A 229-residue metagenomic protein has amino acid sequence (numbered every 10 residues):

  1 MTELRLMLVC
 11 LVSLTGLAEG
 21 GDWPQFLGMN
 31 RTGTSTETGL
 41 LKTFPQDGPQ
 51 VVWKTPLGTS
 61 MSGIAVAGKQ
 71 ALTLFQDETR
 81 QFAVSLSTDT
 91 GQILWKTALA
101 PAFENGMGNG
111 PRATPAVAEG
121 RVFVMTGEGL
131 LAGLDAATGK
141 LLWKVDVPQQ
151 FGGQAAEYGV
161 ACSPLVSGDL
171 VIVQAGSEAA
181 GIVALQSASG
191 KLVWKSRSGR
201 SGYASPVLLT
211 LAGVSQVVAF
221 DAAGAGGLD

Functional and structural regions predicted by a protein language model:
M1-E3: N-terminal secretory signal peptides that target proteins for export/translocation
R5-G16: Bacterial N-terminal signal peptides
A18-D229: Noncatalytic, solvent-exposed loop/strand surfaces of beta-propeller-type extracellular/periplasmic domains
